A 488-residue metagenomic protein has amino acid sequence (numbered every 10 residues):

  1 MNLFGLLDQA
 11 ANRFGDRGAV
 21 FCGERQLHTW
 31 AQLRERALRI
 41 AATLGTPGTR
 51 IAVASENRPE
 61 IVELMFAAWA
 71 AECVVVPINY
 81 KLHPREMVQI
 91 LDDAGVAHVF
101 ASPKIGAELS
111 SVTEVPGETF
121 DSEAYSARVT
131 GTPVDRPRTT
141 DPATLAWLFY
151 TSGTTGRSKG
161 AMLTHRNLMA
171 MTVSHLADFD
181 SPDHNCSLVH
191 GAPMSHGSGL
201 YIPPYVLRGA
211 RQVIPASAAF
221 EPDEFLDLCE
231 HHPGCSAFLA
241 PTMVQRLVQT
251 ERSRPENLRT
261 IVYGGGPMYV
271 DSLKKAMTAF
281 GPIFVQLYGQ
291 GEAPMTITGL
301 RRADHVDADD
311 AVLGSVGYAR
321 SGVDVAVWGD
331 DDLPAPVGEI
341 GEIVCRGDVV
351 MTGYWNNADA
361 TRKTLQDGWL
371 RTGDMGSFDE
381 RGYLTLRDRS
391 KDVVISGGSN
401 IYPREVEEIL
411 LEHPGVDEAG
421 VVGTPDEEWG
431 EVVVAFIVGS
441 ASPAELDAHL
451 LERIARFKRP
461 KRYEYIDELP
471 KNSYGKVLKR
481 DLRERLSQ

Functional and structural regions predicted by a protein language model:
G15-G18, T132-Y150, R157, S181-S187: Conserved pre-ATP/AMP-binding loop-to-beta segment of ANL
Q26, A41-L82, N400: Conserved AMP-binding/adenylate-forming
W30-R39, P142, A161-D183, G191 (+3 more regions): Conserved structural elements of the adenylate-forming
A42, L82, V99, A237 (+7 more regions): AMP-binding/adenylate-forming catalytic core of the ANL superfamily
M169-S187, S195-C235, T250: Conserved AMP-binding/adenylation subdomain of ANL enzymes
G234-F238, V248-D310, D324: Gly/Ser/Thr-rich phosphate-binding loop
Y318-G322, D331-K363, I401: Conserved ATP/PPi-binding loop(s) of AMP-dependent carboxylate-activating enzymes
D324-V344, E380-R381, S440-P443, L478: Conserved beta-loop-beta connector loops within the AMP-binding
